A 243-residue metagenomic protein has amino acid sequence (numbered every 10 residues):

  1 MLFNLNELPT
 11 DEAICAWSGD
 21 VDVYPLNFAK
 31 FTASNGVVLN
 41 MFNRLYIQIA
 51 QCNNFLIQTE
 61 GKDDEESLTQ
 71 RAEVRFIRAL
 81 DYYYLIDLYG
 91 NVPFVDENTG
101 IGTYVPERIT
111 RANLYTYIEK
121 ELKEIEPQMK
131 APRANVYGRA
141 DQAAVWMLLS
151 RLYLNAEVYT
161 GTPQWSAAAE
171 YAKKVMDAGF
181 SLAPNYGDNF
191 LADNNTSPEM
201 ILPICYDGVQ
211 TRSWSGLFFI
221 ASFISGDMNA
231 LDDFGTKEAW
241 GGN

Functional and structural regions predicted by a protein language model:
M1-S18, Y115, E119, K123-E124 (+2 more regions): An aromatic- and glycine-enriched ligand-binding surface/loop that stacks and positions planar moieties
S18-Y89, V105, I109-N113, L122-Y137: Conserved, well-structured interaction surfaces
P25, P93, M200-P203: Generic structural signal for residues positioned in beta-strands
T59, E97, I204-Y206: Active-site-proximal beta-strand/loop segments in catalytic clefts of secreted hydrolases
I86-E97, G161, W165-S166: Short, well-structured active-site flanking segments
V92, G100-I101, D207-V209: Solvent-exposed loop/turn segments at secondary-structure junctions within structured extracellular/periplasmic domains
V95-I101, W146-L148: Short, conserved phosphate-binding/catalytic loop or strand-edge motifs used in phosphoryl-/nucleotidyl-transfer
N98-G102, K173-M176: Short edge-strand/loop segments of extracellular domains
